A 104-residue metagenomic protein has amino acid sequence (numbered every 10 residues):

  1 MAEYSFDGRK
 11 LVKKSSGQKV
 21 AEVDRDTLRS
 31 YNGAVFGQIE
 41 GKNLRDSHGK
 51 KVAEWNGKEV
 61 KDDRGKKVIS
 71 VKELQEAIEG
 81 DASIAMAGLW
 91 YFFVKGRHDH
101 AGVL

Functional and structural regions predicted by a protein language model:
M1-K19, D24-D26, A34, G41-K42 (+1 more regions): Long terminal segments
